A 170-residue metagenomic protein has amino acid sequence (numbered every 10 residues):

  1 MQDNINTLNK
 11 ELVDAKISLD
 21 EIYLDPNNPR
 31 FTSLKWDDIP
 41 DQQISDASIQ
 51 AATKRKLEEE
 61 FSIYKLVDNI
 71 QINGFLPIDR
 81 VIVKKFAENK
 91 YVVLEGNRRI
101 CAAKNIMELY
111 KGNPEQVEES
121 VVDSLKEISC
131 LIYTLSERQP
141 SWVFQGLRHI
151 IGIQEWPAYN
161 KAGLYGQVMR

Functional and structural regions predicted by a protein language model:
M1-E118, E127-C130: Short, charged/polar connector segments at secondary-structure boundaries
C101, Q116-R170: Amphipathic, charge-rich alpha-helical segments that serve as recognition/docking helices
